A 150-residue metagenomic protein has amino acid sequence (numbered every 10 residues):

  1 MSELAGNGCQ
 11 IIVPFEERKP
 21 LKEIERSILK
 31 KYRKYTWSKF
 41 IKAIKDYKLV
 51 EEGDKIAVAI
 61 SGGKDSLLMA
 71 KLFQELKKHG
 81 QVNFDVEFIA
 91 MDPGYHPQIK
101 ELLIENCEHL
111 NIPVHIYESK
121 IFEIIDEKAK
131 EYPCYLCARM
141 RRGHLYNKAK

Functional and structural regions predicted by a protein language model:
E3-K150: ATP-dependent adenylation/nucleotidyltransferase module used to activate substrates
